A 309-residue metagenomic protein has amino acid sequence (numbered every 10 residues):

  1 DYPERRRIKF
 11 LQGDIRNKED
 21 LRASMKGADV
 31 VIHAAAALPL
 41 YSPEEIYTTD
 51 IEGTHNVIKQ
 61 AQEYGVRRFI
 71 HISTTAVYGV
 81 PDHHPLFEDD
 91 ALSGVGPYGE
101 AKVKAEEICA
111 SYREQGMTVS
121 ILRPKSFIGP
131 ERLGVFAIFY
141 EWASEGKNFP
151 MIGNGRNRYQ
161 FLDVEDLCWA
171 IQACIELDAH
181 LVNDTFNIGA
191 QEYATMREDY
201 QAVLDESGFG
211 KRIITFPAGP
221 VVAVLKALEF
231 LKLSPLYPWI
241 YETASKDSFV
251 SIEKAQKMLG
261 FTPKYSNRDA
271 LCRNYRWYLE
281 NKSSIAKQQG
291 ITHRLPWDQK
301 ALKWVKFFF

Functional and structural regions predicted by a protein language model:
Y2-E4, I8, Q12-E52, Q60 (+1 more regions): NAD(P)H-binding glycine-rich loop region in Rossmannoid oxidoreductase-like domains and their noncatalytic homologs
E52-Y98, Y112, S120: Conserved Rossmann-fold NAD(P)-dependent oxidoreductase catalytic core, especially the SDR/UDP-sugar
N56, K104, R132-I138, I152-E176 (+2 more regions): Substrate-positioning beta->alpha
A101: Active-site helix of classical SDR
E106-P130: Conserved beta-loop-beta element that borders a ligand/cofactor-binding pocket
G129, I152-N157, D184-Y193, L204-G208 (+4 more regions): Glycine-rich Rossmann NAD(P)(H)-binding loop
L177-L236, I252, R268, C272-R273 (+2 more regions): Mid/C-terminal beta-alpha module of Rossmann-like enzyme folds, strongest in SDR-family dehydrogenases/epimerases
